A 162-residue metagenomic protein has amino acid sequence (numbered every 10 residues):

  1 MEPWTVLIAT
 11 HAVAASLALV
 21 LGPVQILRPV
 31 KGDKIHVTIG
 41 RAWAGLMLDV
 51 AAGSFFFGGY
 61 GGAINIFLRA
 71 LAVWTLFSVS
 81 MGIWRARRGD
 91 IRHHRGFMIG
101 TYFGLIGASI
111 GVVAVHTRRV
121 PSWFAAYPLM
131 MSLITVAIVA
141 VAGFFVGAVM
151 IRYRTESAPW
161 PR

Functional and structural regions predicted by a protein language model:
M1-R162: Alpha-helical membrane insertion/targeting regions
